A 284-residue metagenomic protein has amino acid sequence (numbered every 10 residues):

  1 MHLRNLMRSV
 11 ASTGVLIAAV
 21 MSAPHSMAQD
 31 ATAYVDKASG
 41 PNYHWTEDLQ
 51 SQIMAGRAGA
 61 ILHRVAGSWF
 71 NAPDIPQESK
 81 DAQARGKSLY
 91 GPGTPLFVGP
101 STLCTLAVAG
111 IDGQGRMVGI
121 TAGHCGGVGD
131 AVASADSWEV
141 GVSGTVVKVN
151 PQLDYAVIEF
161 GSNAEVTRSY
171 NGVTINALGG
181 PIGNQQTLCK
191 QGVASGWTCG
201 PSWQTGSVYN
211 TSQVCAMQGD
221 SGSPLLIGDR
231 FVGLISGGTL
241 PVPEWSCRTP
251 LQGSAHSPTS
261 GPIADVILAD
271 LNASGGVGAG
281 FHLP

Functional and structural regions predicted by a protein language model:
M1-Q29: Secretory targeting and sorting signals
A23-M117, A131-S134, G161, V266-A269 (+2 more regions): Protease-domain processing segments flanking chymotrypsin-fold serine proteases, especially trypsin-like
V98-S207, L226-G228: Serine endopeptidase catalytic core focused on the charge-relay Asp
V128-A133, G222-L226, P243-P250: A short, polar/proline- and glycine-enriched secondary-structure boundary/capping micro-motif
W138-T145, C199-P201, V232-L234, P243-E244 (+2 more regions): Glycine-centered structural positions embedded in regular secondary structure
V146-K148, Q213-A216: Short Gly/Pro-enriched turn/cap motifs at secondary-structure boundaries
F160-G172, T239-P284: C-terminal cap/linker of serine protease catalytic domains
C215-E244: Catalytic nucleophile loop of clan PA
